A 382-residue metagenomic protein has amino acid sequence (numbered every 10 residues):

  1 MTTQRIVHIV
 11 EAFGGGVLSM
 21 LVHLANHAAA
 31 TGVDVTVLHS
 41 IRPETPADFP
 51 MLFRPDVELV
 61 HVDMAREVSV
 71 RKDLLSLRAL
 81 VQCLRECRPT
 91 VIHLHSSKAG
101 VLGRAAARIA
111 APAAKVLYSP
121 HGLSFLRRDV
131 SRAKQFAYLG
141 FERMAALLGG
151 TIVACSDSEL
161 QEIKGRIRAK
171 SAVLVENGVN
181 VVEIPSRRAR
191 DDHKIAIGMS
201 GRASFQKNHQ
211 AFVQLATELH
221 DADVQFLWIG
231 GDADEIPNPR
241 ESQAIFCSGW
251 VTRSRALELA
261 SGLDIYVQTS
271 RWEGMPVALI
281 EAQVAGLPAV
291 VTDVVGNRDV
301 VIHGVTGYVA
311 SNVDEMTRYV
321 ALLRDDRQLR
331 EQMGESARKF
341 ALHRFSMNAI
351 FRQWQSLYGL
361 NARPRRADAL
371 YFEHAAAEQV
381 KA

Functional and structural regions predicted by a protein language model:
H8-K72, E162-K164, L174, D232-D234: N-terminal strand-loop element at the rim of the active site of nucleotide-sugar-dependent glycosyltransferases
L18-H23, I195, M199-E218, W228: A conserved mid-protein helix/loop that constitutes part of the nucleotide-sugar donor-binding site
V60, K115, R143-S186, M199: Donor nucleotide-sugar binding/catalytic pocket of nucleotide-sugar-dependent glycosyltransferases
L84, W250-V251, E258-L263: Short alpha-helical donor nucleotide-sugar binding micro-motif in glycosyltransferases
I236-S254: Nucleotide-activated donor-binding/catalytic signature segment of Leloir-type glycosyltransferases, i.e., the conserved
R271: Aromatic "clamp/platform" in nucleotide-sugar-dependent glycosyltransferases that forms part of the donor/acceptor
P288-V291: Short hydrophobic beta-strand element within catalytic cores of glycosyltransferases and related nucleotide-activated
H303-D314, L322-R327: Conserved acidic donor-binding segment of nucleotide-sugar-dependent glycosyltransferases
